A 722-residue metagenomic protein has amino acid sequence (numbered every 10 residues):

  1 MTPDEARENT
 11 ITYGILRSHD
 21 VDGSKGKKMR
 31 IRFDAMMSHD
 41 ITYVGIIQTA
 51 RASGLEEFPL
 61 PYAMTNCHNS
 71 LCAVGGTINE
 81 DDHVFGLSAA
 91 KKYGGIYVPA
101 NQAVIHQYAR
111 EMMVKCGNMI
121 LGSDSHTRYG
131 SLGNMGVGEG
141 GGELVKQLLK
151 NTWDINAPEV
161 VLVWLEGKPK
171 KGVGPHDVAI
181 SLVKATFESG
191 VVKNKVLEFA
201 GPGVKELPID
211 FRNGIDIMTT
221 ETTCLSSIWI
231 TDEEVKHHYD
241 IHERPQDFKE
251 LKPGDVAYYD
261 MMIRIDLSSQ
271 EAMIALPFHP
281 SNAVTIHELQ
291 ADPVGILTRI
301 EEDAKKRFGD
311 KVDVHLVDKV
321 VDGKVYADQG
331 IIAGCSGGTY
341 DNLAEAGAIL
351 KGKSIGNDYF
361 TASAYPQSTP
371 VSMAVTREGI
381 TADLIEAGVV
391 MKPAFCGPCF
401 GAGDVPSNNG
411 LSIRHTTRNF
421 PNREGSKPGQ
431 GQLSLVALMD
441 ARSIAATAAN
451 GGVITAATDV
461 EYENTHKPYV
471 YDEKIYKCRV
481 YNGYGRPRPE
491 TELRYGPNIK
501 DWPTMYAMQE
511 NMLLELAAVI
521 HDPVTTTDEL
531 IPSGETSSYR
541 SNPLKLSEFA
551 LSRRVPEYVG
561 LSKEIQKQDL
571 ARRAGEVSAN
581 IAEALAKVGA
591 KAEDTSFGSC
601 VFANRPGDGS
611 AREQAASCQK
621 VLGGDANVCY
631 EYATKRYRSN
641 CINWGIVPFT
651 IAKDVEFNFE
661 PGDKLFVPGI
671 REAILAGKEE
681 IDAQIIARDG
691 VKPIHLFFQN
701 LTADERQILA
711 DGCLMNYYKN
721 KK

Functional and structural regions predicted by a protein language model:
M1-K722: Fe-S-dependent hydro-lyases/dehydratases of central metabolism
